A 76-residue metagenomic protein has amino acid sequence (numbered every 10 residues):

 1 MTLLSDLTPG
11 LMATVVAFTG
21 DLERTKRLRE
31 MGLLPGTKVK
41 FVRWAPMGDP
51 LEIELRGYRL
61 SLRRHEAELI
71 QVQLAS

Functional and structural regions predicted by a protein language model:
M1-P9, R29, P46, P50 (+1 more regions): Ubiquitin-like/PB1-type beta-grasp interaction modules and other compact soluble beta-rich domains
A17-D21: A structural micro-motif recognizing beta-strand termini and the immediately following turn/loop segments
E23-R27: Short alpha-helix capping/helix-loop boundary micro-motifs
G32: Conserved functional loop/turn residues at catalytic and ligand-binding sites
A45-S76: C-terminal structural segments of small proteins and small subunits
